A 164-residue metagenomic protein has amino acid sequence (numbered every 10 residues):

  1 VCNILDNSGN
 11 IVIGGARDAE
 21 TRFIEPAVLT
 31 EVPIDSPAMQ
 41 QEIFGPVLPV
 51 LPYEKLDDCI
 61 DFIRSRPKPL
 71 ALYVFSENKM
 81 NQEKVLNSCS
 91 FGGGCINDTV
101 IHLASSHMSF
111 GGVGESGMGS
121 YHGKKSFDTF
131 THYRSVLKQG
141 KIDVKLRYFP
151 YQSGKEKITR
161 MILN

Functional and structural regions predicted by a protein language model:
N3-S8: Helical element adjacent to the flavin cofactor pocket in flavoenzyme catalytic cores
G9-A16: Short secondary-structure junctions
A16-R17, R64: Conserved, function-defining micro-sites of small-solute handling proteins
I24-N164: Conserved C-terminal structural/oligomerization subdomain of aldehyde/semialdehyde dehydrogenase
